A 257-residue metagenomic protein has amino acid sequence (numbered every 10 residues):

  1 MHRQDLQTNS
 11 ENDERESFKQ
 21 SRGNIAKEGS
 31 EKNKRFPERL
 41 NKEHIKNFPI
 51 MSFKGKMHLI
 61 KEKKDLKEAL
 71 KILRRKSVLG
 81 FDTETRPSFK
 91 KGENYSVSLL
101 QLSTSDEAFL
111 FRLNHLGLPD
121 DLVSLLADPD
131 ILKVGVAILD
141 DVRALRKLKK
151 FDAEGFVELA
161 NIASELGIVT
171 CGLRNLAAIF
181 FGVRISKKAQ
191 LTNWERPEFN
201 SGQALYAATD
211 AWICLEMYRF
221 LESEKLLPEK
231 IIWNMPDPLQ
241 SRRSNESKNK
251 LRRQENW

Functional and structural regions predicted by a protein language model:
M1-L79, L159, W212, L226-W257: N-terminal accessory regions of nucleic-acid-interacting proteins
K54-K61, D65-K67, R74-V78, P87-F220: Conserved DEDDh/DEDDy metal-dependent 3′-5′ exonuclease domain
